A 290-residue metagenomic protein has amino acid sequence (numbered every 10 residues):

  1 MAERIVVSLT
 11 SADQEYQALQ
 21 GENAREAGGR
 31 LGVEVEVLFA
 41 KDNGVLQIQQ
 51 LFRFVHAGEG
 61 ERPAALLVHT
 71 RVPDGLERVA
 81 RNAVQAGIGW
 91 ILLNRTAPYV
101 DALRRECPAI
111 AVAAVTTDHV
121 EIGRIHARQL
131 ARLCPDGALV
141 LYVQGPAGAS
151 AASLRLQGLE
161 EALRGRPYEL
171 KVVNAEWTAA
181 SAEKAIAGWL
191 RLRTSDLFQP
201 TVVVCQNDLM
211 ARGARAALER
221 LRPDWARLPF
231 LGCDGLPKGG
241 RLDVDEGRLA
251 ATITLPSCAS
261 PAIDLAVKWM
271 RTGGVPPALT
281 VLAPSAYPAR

Functional and structural regions predicted by a protein language model:
E3, V143, A162-R166, T254-R290: Hinge/cleft segment of the Venus flytrap/periplasmic-binding protein
R4-N23, A27, V35-F54, H69-D74 (+2 more regions): Extracytoplasmic "Venus flytrap"
Y16-L31, Q50, I122-H126, S150-Y168 (+2 more regions): Short, solvent-exposed amphipathic alpha-helices that sit in or adjacent to ligand/effector-binding or catalytic
G28-V45, L139-Y142, L163-E183, R227 (+1 more regions): Short beta-strand elements in bilobed, periplasmic/extracellular small-molecule ligand-binding domains
Q47, V112-V140, A182, G235-G240 (+1 more regions): Hydrophobic alpha-helical segments within soluble ligand-binding/sensing domains
I48-A102, D208-A211: Beta-alpha junction/loop-to-helix N-cap segments that form part of ligand/metal-binding clefts
V68-I88, L159, K171-R241: Hydrophobic alpha-helical
V79-E121, L236-D245: Flexible loop/hinge segments that line or gate small-molecule binding clefts
